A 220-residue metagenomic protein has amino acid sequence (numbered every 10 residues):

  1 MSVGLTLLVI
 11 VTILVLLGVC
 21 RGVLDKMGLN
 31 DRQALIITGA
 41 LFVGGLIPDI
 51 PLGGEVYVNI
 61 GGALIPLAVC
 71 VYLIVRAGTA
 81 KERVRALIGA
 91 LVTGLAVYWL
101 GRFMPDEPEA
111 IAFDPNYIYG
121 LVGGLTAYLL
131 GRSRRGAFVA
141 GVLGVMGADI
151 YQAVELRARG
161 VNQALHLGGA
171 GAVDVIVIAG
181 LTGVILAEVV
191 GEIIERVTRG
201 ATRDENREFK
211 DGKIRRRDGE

Functional and structural regions predicted by a protein language model:
M1-I13, L17, R21, I36 (+2 more regions): C-terminal transmembrane helix-loop-helix hairpin of multi-pass membrane proteins
M1-V11, G53-L64, L87-I88, E109-Y117: Structural signature of hydrophobic alpha-helical transmembrane segments
L8-V9, R32-G39, I88: Hydrophobic alpha-helical transmembrane bundles of multi-pass membrane proteins
L16-M27, D49, V69-A80, A127-L129: C-terminal ends of transmembrane helices
T38-L95: A glycine-rich, hydrophobic loop/mini-helix early in the fold
A40-I47, T93-G101, G144-A153: Aromatic-anchored segments of alpha-helical transmembrane domains
G53-V56, R76, W99-A110, V154-L165: Juxtamembrane/disordered regions of integral membrane proteins
G78-R135: Membrane-proximal helix-loop-helix units in multi-pass membrane proteins
